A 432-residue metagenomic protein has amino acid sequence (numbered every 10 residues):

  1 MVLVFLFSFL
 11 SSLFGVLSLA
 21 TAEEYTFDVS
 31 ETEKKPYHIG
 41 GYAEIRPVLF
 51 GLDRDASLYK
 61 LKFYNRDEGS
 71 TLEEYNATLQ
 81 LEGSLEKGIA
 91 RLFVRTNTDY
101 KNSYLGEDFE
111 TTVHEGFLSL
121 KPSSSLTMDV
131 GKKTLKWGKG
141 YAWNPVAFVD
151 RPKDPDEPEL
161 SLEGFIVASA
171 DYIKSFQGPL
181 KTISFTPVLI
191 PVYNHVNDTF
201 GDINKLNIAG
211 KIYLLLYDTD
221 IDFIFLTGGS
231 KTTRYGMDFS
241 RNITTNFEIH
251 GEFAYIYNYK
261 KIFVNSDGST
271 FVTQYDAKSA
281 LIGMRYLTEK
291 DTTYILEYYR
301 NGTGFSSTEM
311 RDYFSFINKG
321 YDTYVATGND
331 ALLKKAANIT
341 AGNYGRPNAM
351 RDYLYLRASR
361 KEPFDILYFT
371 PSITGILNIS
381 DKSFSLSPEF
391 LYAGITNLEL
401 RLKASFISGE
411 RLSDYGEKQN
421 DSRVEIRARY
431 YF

Functional and structural regions predicted by a protein language model:
L19-M128, F390, E399-S405, Q419-A428: Beta-barrel outer-membrane channel/assembly domains of diderm bacteria
G41-A43, V94, V130, A170 (+10 more regions): Membrane-embedded beta-strand positions of outer-membrane beta-barrel proteins
I45-G51, L85-I89, T98-N102, T134-K136 (+10 more regions): Transmembrane beta-strands of outer-membrane beta-barrel pores
T71, S103-F109, L160-L162, N197-L206 (+4 more regions): Solvent-exposed loop/turn segments connecting transmembrane beta-strands in outer-membrane beta-barrel proteins
A77-I190, L214, G409: Outer membrane beta-barrel
G88-F93, S125-M128, Q177-I183, L216-F223 (+4 more regions): Repeated loop/turn-to-beta-strand initiation elements of outer-membrane beta-barrel proteins
A170, L354-A358, Q419-F432: Outer-membrane beta-barrel "beta-signal"
G236, E248-D365, T374-G375, Y415-E417: Extracellular/periplasmic loop regions
